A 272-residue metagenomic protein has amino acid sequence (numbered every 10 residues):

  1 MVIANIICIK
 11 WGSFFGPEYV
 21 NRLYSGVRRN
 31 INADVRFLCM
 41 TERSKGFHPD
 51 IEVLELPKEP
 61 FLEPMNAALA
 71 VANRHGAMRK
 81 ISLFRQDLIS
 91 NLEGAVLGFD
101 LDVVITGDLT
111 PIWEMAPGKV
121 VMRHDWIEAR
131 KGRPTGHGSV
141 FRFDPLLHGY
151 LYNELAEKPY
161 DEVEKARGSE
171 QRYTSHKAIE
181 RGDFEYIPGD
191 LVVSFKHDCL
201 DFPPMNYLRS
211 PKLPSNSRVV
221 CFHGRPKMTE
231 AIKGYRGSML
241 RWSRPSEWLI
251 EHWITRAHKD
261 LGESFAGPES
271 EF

Functional and structural regions predicted by a protein language model:
M1-A67, N91, P145, K259-E271: N-terminal anchoring/stem segment of glycosyltransferases
F14-V20, A129-K131, M228-A231: Short N-terminal binding/cap micro-motifs at the start of the first secondary-structure element
L38-G46, I105-L109, D190-L191, R225-P226: Short, polar loop motifs at secondary-structure junctions
R43-I51, T110-A116, G132, T229-K233: Short loop/helix-cap segments at secondary-structure boundaries that form the rim of catalytic
E59, M78-I127: GT-A fold catalytic core of metal-dependent nucleotide-sugar glycosyltransferases, centered on the diacidic
L62-G76, N206: An acidic/histidine-cluster motif and surrounding catalytic segment that typifies divalent-metal-assisted enzyme active
V121-P145: Short beta-strand-to-loop element that shapes/binds the nucleotide-sugar donor at the catalytic cleft/hinge
P145-I250, I254-F272: Catalytic core and acceptor-binding pocket of nucleotide-sugar-dependent glycosyltransferases
